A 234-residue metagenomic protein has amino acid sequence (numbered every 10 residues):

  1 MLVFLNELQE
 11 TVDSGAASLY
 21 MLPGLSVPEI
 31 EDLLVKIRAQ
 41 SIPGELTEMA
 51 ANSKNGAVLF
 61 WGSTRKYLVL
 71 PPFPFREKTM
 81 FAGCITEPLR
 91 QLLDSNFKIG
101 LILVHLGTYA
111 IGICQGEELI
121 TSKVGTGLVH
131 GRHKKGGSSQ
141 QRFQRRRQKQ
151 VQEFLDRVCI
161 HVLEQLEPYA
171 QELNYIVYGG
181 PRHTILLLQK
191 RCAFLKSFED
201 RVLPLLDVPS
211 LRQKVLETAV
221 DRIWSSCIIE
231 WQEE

Functional and structural regions predicted by a protein language model:
M1-E234: Terminal alpha-helical anchor/extension segments at protein ends
